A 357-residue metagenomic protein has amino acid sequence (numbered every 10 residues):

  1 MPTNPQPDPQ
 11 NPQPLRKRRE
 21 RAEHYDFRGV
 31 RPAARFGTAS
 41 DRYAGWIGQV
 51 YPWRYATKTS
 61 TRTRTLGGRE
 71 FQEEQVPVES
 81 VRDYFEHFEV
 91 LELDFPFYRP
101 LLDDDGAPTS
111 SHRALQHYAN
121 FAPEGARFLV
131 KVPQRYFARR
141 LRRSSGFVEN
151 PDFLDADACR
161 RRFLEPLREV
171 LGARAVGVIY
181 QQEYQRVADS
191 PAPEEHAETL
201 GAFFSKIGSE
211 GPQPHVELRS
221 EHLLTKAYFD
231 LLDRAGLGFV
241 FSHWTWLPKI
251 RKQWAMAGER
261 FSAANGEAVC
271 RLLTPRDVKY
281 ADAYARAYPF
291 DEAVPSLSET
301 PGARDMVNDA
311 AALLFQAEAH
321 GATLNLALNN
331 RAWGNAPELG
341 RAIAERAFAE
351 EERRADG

Functional and structural regions predicted by a protein language model:
P2-G357: Residues lining hydrophobic/aromatic ligand-binding pockets adjacent to catalytic sites
